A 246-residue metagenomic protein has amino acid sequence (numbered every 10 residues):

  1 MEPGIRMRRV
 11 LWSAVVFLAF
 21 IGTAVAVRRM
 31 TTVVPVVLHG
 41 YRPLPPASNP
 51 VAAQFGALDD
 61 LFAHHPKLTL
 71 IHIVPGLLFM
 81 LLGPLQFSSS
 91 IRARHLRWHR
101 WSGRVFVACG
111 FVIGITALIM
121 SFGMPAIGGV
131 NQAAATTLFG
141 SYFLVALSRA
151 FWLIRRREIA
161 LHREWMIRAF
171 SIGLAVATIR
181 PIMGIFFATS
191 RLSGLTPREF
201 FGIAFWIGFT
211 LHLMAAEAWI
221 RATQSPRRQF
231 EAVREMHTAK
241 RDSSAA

Functional and structural regions predicted by a protein language model:
M1-A246: Alpha-helical membrane insertion/targeting regions
